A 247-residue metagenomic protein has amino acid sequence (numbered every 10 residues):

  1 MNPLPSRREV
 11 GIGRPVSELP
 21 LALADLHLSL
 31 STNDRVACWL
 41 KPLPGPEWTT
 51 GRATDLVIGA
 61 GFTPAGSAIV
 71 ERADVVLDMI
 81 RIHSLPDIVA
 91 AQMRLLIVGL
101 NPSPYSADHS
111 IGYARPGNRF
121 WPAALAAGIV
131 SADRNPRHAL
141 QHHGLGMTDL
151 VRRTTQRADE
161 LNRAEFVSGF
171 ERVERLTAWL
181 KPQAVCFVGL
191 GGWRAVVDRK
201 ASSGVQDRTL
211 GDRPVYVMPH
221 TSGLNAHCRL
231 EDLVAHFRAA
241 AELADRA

Functional and structural regions predicted by a protein language model:
M1-A37: An N-terminal amphipathic alpha-helical segment
N2-E9, W39-G51, A60-A68, R72-A90 (+2 more regions): C-terminal capping/extension of enzyme domains
P3, R7, S110-A164: Short, surface-exposed acidic-centric catalytic microdomains
S29-L30, V89, T177-L180, R208-G211: Short, conserved loop/helix-junction motifs that constitute active-site signature segments in enzyme catalytic cores
K41-L43, L100, F187-G192: Short, well-ordered beta-to-alpha junction loops that form the rim of enzyme active sites and present histidine/acidic
I88-L100: Short, hydrophobic/glycine-enriched beta-strand segments
P104-D108: Short N-terminal binding/cap micro-motifs at the start of the first secondary-structure element
L145-R199: Internal catalytic-core helix/loop-beta-alpha segment that presents or stabilizes conserved functional determinants
